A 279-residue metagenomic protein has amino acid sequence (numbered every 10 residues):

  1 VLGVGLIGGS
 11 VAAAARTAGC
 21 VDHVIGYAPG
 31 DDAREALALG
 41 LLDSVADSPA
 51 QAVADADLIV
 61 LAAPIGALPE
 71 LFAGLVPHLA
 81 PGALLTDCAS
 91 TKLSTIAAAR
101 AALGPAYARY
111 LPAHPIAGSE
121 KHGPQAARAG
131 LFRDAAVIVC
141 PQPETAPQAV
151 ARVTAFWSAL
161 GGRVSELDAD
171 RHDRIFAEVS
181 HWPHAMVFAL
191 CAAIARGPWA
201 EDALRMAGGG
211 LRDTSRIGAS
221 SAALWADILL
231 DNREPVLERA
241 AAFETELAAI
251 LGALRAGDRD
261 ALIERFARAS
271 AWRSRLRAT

Functional and structural regions predicted by a protein language model:
V1-S48, V53-A54: NAD(P)+-binding Rossmann beta1-loop-alpha1 motif at the extreme N-terminus of oxidoreductases
D22-H23, R109, A136, R163: Residues at the starts of beta-strands that form the adenosine-phosphate
P49-L84: Rossmann-like NAD(P)-binding element
A62-P64, A89, P141: Glycine-rich, N-terminal phosphate-binding loop of Rossmann-like dinucleotide-binding domains
L71-Q125: Rossmann-like NAD(P)(H) cofactor-binding subdomain of soluble oxidoreductases
A129-R216: Internal alpha-helical scaffold of NAD(P)-dependent oxidoreductase catalytic cores
A200-A269: Interdomain hinge/lid region at the active-site interface of Rossmann-like NAD(P)-dependent oxidoreductases
